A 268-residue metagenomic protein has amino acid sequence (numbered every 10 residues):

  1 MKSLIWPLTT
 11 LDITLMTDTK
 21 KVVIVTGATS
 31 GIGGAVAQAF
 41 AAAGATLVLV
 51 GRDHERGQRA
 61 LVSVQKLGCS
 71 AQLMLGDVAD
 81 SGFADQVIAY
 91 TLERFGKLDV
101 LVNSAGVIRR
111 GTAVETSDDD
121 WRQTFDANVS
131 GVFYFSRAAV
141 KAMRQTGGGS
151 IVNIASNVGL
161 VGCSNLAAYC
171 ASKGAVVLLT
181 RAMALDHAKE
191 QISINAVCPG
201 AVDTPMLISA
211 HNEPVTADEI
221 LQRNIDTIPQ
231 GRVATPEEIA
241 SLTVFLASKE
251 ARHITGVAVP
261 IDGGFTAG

Functional and structural regions predicted by a protein language model:
T29-S30, D53: Conserved glycine-rich cofactor-binding loop
V102, A188, S193, I254-G256: Short, small/polar-rich loop/turn modules that mediate ligand/substrate recognition or access, typified
T112-A113, D120-F125, N224: Substrate-binding pocket helix/loop in short-chain dehydrogenase/reductase
F133-S136, R144, R232-I261, T266: C-terminal substrate-recognition "lid" of short-chain dehydrogenase/reductases
S136, S172, T180: Active-site helix of classical SDR
K141, L185-K189, R252: Alpha-helical segment proximal to the catalytic Tyr-Lys
S156: Residue(s) in the substrate-gating loop at a strand-loop-helix junction that position the organic substrate next
